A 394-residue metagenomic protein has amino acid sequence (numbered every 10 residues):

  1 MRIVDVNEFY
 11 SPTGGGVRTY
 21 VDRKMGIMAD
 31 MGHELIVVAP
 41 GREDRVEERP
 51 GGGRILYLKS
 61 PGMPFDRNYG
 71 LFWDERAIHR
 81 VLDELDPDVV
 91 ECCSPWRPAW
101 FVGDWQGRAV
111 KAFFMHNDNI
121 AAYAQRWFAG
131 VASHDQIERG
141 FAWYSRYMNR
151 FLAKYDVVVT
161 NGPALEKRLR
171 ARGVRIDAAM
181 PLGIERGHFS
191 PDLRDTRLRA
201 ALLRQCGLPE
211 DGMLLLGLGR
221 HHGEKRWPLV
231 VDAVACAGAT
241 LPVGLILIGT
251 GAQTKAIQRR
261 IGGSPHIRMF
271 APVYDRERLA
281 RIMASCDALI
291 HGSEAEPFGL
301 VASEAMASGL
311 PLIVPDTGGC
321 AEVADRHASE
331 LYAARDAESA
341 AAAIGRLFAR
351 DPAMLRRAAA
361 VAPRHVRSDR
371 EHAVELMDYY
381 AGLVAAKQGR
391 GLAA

Functional and structural regions predicted by a protein language model:
L56, I137-A200, F270: Donor nucleotide-sugar binding/catalytic pocket of nucleotide-sugar-dependent glycosyltransferases
S60, F113-R146, G187, P191-D192: Acceptor-binding helix/loop patch of EC 2.4 sugar-transfer enzymes, predominantly nucleotide-sugar-dependent
L152, P272, R281-C286: Short alpha-helical donor nucleotide-sugar binding micro-motif in glycosyltransferases
K255-V273, E277: Nucleotide-activated donor-binding/catalytic signature segment of Leloir-type glycosyltransferases, i.e., the conserved
M269, R326, E330-A337, G345-P352: Conserved acidic donor-binding segment of nucleotide-sugar-dependent glycosyltransferases
E294: Aromatic "clamp/platform" in nucleotide-sugar-dependent glycosyltransferases that forms part of the donor/acceptor
P311-V314: Short hydrophobic beta-strand element within catalytic cores of glycosyltransferases and related nucleotide-activated
P352-A385: A charged, aromatic-enriched C-terminal amphipathic alpha-helix characteristic of glycosyltransferases across folds
